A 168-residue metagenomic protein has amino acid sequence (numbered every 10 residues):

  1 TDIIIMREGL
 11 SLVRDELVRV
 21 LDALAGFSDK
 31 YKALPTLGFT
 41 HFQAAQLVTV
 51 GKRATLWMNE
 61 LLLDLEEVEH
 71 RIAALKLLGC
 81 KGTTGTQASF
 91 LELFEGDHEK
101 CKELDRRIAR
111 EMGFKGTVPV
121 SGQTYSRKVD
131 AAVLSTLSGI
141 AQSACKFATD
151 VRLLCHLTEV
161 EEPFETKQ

Functional and structural regions predicted by a protein language model:
T1-Q46, G113-V129: Long, non-coiled-coil amphipathic alpha-helical linker/lever segments that couple catalytic cores to other domains
D15, Q46-Q168: Internal glycine-rich alpha/beta core junctions
